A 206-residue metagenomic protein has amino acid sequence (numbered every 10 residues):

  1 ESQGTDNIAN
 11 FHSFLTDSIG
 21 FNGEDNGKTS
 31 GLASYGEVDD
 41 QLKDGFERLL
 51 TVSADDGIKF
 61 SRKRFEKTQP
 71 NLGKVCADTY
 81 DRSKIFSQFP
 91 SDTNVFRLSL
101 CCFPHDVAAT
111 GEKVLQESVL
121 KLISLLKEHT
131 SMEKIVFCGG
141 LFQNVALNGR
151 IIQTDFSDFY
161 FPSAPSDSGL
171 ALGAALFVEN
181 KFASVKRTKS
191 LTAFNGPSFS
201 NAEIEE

Functional and structural regions predicted by a protein language model:
E1-H105, I152, A175-E206: A short helix-loop
G4, E112, S163: Glycine- and other small-residue-rich loops at beta-strand/loop junctions that grip anionic moieties
I8-L15, L115-I123: Short, hydrophobic/amphipathic alpha-helical packing segments that form internal helix faces or helix-helix interfaces
F60, A108, Y160: Generic anion/oxyanion-binding catalytic loop in active/binding sites
F96-L122: Adenine-nucleotide phosphate-binding core of ATP-dependent small-molecule kinases
E117-I204: Catalytic phosphate/nucleotide-handling subdomain of diverse soluble enzymes
